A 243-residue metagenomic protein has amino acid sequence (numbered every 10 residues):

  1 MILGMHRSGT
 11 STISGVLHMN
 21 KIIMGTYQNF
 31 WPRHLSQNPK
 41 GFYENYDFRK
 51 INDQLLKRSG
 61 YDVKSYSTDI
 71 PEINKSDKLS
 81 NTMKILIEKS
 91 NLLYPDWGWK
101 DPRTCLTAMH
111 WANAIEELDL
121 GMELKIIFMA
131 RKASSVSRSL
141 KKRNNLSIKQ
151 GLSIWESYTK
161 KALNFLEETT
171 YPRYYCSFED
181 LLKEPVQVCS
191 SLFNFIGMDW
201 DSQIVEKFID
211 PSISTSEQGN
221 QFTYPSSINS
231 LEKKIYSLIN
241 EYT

Functional and structural regions predicted by a protein language model:
M1-S80, F208-N220: PAPS-dependent sulfotransferase catalytic core
R7-S8, I22-I23, W31-P32, R103-L106 (+3 more regions): Short, solvent-exposed loop/turn segments at secondary-structure junctions
N74-N113: Glycine-rich phosphate-binding loop used to anchor ATP phosphates in small-molecule kinases, encompassing both
E88-K89, I148, L163-E167, V186 (+1 more regions): PAPS-dependent sulfotransferases, especially Golgi type II membrane carbohydrate sulfotransferases
P95, V136, K149, A162: Catalytic phosphate/metal-binding cores of nucleic-acid and nucleotide-processing enzymes, i.e., regions that mediate
P95-R103, E168-S191, F195: Phosphate-binding beta-loop-alpha motif at adenosine-nucleotide cofactor sites
K100-T104, D119-K141, W155: Conserved phosphate-donor/acceptor-positioning beta-strand/loop module used by diverse small-molecule
K142-S157: Lumenal/extracellular "mature" regions of secretory-pathway glycan-modifying transferases
